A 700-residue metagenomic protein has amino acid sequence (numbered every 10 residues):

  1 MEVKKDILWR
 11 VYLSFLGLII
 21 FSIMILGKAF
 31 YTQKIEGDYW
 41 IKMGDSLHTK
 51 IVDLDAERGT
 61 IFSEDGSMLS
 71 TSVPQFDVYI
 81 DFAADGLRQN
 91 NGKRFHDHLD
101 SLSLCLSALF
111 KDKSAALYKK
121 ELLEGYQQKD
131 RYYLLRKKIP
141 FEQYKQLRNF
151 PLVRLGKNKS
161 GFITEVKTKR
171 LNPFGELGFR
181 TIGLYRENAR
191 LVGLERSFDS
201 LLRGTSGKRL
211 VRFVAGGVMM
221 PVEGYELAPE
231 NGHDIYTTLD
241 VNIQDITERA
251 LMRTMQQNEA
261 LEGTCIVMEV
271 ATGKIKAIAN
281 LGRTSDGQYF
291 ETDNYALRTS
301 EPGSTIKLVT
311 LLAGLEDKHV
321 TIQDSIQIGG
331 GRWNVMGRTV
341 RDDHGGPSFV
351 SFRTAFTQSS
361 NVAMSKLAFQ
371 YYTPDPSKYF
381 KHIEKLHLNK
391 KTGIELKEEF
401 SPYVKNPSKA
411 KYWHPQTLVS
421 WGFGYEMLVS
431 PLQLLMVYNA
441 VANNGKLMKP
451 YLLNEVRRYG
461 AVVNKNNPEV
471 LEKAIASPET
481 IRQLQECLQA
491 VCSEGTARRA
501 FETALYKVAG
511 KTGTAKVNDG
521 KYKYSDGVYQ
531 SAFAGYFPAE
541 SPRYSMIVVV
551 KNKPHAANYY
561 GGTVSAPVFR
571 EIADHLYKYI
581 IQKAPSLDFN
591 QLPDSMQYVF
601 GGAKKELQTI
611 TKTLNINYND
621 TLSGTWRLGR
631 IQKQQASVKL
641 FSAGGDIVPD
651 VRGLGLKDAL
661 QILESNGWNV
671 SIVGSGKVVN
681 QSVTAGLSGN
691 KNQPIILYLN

Functional and structural regions predicted by a protein language model:
K5-Y39: Hydrophobic alpha-helical transmembrane signal-anchor segments
S70, F213-E226, G263-G303, V309-V550: Beta-lactam-recognizing serine transpeptidase/beta-lactamase-like catalytic domain environment
V78-K93, R283-L297: A short, polar/charged loop-to-alpha-helix boundary motif
S103, A116-Y126, A260-T272, I326-G330 (+6 more regions): Acidic/histidine-enriched alpha-helical segments
L104, A108, E121-N231, I547-V548: Small/polar-residue-rich segments within soluble enzyme cores
M219-G263: Conserved, well-ordered alpha-helix/loop/beta-strand core segments that scaffold catalytic motifs
D519, Y560, E571-N700: Ligand-recognition elements built from short beta-strands and adjacent flexible loops
